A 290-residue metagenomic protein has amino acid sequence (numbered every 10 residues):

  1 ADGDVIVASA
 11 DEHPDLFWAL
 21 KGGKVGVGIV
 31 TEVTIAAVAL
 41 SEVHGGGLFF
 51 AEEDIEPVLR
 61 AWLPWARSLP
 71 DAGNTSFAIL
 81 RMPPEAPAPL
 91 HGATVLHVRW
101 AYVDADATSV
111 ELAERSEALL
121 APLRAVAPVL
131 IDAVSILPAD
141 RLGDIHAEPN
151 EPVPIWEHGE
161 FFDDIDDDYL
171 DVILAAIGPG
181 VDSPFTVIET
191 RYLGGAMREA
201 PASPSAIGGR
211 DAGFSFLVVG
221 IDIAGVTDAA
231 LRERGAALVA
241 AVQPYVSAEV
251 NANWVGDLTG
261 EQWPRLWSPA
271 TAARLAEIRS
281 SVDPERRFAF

Functional and structural regions predicted by a protein language model:
A1-F290: Soluble FAD-dependent oxygen oxidases
